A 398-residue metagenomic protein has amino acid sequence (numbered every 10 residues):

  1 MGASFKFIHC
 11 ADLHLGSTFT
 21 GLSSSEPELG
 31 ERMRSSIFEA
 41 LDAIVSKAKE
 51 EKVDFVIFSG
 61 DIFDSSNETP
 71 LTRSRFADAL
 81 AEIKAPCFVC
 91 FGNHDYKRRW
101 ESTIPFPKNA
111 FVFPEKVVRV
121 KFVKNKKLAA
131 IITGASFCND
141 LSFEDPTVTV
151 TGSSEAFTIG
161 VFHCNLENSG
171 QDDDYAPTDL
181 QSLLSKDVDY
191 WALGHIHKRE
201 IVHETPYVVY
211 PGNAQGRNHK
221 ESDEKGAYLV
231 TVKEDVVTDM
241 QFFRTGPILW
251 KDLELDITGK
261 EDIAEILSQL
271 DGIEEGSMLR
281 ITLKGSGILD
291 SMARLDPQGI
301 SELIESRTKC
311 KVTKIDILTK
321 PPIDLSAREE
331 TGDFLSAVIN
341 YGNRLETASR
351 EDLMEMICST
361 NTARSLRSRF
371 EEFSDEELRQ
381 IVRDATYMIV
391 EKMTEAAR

Functional and structural regions predicted by a protein language model:
M1-P27, K225, T231-L253: Domain-start "cap" segments at the beginnings of catalytic or binding domains
M1-P70, D375-R383, E391, A396: N-terminal active-site segment of His-dependent metallophosphoesterases
C10, C90, F113-E115, A135 (+2 more regions): Conserved beta-strand termini and adjacent loop/short-helix elements that scaffold enzyme active sites in alpha/beta
E26, E51, F55, D64-T231 (+1 more regions): His/Asp/Glu-rich metal-coordinating catalytic cores of metallo-dependent phosphodiesterases/hydrolases acting on
L29-S36, I131-S136, I248-D262: Acidic/glycine-enriched edge-of-secondary-structure segments
A40-I44, R75, E265: Well-ordered alpha-helical segments embedded in enzymatic catalytic cores
A43-E51, A79, S268-G272: A generic secondary-structure signal
D239-R398: Accessory, non-catalytic peripheral segments of nucleic-acid enzymes
